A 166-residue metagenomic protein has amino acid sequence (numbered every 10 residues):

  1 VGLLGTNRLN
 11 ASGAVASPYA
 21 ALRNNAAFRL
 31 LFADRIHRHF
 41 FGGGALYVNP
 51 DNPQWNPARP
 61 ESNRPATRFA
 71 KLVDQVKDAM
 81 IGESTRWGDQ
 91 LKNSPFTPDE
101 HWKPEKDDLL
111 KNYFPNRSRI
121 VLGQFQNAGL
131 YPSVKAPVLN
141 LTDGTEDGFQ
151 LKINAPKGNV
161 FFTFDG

Functional and structural regions predicted by a protein language model:
V1-G148: Middle-to-C-terminal accessory/interaction subdomains
N154-V160: Short proline/glycine-enriched turn/loop motifs at strand-loop junctions of beta-rich domains
F161-D165: Predominantly extracellular/luminal cell-surface or secreted proteins
